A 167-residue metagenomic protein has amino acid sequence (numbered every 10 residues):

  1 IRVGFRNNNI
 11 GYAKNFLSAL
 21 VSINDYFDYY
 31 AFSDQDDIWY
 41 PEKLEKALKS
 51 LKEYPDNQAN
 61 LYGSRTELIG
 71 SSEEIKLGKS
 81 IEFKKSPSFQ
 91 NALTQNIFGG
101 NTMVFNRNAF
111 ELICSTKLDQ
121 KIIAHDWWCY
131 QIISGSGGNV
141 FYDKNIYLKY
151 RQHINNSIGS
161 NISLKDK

Functional and structural regions predicted by a protein language model:
I1-S163: Nucleotide-sugar donor-binding/catalytic module of glycosyltransferases that assemble extracellular/cell-envelope
D166-K167: Terminal low-complexity segments of carbohydrate-biosynthetic enzymes
